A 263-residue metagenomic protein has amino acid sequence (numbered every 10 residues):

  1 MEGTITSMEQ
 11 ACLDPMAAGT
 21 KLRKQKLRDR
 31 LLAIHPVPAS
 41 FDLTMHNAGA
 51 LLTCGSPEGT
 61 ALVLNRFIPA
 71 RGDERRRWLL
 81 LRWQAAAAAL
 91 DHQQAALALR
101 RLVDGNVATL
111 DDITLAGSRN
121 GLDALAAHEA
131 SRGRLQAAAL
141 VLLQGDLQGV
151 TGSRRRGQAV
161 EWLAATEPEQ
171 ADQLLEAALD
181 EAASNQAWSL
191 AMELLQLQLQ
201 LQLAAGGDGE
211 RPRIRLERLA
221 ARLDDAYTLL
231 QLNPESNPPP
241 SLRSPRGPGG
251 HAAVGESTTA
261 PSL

Functional and structural regions predicted by a protein language model:
M1-G3, R28-A39, N65-E74, R100-D112 (+7 more regions): Solenoid-like repeat scaffolds
M1-H46, A50-C54: N-terminal leader/linker segments that initiate helical-solenoid repeat arrays
Q10, D42, H46, A50 (+5 more regions): "A position-specific structural signal for the A-helix of alpha-solenoid helical repeats
Q10, L43, G49, G55-S56 (+5 more regions): Transmembrane beta-barrel domains of bacterial outer-membrane proteins
P15-G19, L52, A87, A130 (+2 more regions): Hydrophobic/aromatic side-chain positions at a characteristic register within alpha-helices of tetratricopeptide repeats
K21-K24, P57, H92, L135 (+2 more regions): TPR-repeat structural position
T53-G59, A70-Q94, T109: Acidic/His-rich structured neighborhood in mature extracellular/periplasmic domains
